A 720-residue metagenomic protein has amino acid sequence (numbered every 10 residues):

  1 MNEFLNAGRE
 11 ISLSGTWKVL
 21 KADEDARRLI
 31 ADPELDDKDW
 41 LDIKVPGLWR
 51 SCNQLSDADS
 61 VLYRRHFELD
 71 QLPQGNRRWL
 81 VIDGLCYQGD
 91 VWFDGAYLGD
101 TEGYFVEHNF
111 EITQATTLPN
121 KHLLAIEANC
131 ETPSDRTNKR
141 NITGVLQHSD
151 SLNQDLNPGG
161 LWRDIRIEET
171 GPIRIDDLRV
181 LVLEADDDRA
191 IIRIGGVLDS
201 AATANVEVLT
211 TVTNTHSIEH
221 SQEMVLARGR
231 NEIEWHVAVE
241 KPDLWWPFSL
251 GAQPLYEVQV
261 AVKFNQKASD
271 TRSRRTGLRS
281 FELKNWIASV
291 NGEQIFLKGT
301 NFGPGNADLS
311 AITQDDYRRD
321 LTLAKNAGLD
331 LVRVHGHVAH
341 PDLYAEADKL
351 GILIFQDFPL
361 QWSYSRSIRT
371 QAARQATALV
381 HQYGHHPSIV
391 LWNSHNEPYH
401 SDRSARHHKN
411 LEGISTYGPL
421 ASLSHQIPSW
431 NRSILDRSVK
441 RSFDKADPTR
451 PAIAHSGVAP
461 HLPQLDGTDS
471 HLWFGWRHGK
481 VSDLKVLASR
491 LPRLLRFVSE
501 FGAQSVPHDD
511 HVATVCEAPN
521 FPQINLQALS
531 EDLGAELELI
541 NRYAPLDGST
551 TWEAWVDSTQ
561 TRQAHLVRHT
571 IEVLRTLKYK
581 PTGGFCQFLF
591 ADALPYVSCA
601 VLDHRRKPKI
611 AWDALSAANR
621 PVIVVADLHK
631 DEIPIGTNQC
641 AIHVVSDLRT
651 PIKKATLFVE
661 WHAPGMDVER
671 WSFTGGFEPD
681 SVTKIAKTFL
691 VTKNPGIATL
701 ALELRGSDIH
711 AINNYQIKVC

Functional and structural regions predicted by a protein language model:
M1-V334, Q375, L391, K445 (+5 more regions): Secreted/periplasmic carbohydrate-active enzymes, especially glycoside hydrolases
F4, N53-D57, L152, A311 (+5 more regions): Charge-dense, low-complexity intrinsically disordered segments
R9-S12, V19-D25, N157-G160, W392 (+9 more regions): Substrate-binding clefts and catalytic carboxylate motifs of secreted carbohydrate-active enzymes
G89, P341, A345, Y596: Alpha-helical elements of the RecA-like P-loop NTPase motor core of helicases
D100, K349-G351, F355, F588-L594: Active-site-proximal loop/short-helix segments that contain or immediately flank catalytic acid/base residue(s)
F105-T113, P133-L146, N153-D155, E282-Q464 (+1 more regions): Active-site mouth of glycoside hydrolases
D164-I167, T213-I218, K349, L353 (+3 more regions): Glycine/serine-rich loop-strand microenvironments at binding/catalytic pocket rims
